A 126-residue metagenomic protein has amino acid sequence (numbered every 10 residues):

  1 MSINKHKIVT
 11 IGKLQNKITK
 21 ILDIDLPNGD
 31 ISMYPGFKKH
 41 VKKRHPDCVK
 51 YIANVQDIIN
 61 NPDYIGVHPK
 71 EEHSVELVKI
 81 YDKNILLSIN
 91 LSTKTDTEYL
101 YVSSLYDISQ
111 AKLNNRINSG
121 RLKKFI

Functional and structural regions predicted by a protein language model:
M1-I126: Ribonuclease/tRNase effector modules and their secretory precursors
